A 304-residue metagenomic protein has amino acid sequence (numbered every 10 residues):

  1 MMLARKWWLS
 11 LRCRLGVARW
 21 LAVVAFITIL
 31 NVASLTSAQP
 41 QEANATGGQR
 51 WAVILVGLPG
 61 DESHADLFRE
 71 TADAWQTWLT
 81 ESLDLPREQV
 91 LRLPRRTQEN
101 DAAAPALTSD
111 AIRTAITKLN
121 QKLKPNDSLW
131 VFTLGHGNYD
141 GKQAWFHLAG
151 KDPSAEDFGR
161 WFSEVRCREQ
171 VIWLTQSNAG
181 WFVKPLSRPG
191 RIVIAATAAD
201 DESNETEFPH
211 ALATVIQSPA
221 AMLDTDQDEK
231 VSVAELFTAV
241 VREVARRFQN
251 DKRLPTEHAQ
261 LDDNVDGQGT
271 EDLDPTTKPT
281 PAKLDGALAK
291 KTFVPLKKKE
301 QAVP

Functional and structural regions predicted by a protein language model:
M1-L15: N-terminal secretory signal peptides that target proteins for export/translocation
R14-A33: Bacterial N-terminal signal peptides
W20, S34-S128, A144, D272-P304: Boundary/activation segment at the start of structured domains
T46, E62-D73, A106-D110, L148-E156 (+3 more regions): Soluble non-cytosolic domains of exported or imported proteins
G57-G60, Q76-R87, T117-K124, S163-C167 (+4 more regions): Sec-exported extracytoplasmic/periplasmic mature domains
L58-E62, R96-N100, G135-D140, K151-S154 (+4 more regions): Solvent-exposed loop/turn segments at secondary-structure junctions within structured extracellular/periplasmic domains
D73, V171-G269: Active-site-proximal C-terminal subdomain of hydrolase catalytic domains
L107, K124, L134-R166: A short, glycine/acidic-enriched catalytic loop
